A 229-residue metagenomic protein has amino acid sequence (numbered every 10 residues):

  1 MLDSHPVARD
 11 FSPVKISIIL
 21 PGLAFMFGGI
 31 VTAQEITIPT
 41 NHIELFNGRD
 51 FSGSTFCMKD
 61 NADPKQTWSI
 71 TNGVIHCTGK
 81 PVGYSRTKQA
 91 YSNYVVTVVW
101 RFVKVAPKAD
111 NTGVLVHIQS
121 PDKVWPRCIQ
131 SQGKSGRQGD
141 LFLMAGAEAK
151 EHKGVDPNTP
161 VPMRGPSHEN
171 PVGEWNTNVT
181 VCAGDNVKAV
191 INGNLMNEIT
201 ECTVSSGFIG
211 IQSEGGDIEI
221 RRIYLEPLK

Functional and structural regions predicted by a protein language model:
M1-L2, I30, P126: A composition/secondary-structure signal for short, hydrophobic, low-basic-content segments with alpha-helix propensity
M1-V14: N-terminal secretory signal peptides that target proteins for export/translocation
V7, P21-L23, N47: N-terminal leader/targeting signatures
R9, F27, G136: Alpha-helical and His/Cys-centered functional microenvironments
S17-G29: Bacterial N-terminal signal peptides
A33-K229: Carbohydrate-interacting regions of secretory-pathway proteins
